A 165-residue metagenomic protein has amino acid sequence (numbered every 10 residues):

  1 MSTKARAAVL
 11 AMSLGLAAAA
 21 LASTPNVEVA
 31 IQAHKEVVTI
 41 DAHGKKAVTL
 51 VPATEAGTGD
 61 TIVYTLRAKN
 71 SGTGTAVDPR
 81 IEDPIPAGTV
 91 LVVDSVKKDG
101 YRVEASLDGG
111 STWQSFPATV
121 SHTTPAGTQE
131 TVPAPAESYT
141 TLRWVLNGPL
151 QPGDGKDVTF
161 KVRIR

Functional and structural regions predicted by a protein language model:
S2-R6, A20-R165: Exported/extracytosolic protein signature
V9-A17: Bacterial N-terminal signal peptides
